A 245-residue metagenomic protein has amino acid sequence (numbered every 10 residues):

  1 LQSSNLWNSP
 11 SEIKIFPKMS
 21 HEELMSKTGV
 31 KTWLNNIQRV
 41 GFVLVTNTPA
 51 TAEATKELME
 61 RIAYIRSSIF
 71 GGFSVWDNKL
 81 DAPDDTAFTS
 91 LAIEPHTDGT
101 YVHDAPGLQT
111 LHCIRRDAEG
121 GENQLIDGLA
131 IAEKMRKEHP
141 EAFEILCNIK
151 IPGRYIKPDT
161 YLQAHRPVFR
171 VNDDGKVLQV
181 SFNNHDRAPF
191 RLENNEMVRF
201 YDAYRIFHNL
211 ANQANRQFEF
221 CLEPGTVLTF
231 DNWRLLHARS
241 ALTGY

Functional and structural regions predicted by a protein language model:
L1-Q2: Hydrophobic, ordered structural segments
W7-F42, N47-Y245: Active-site environment of non-heme Fe oxygenases that use a 2-His-1-carboxylate facial triad
